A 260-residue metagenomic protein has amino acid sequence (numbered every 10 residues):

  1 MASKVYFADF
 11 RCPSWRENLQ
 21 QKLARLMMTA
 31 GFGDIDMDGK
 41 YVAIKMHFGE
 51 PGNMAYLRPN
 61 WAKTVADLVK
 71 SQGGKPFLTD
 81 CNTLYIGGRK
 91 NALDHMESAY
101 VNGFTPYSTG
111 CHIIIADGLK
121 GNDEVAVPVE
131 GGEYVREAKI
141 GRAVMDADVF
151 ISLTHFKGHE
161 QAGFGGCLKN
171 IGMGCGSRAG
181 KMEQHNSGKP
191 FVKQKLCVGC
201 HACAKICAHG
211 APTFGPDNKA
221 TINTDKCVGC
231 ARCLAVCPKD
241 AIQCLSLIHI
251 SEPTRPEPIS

Functional and structural regions predicted by a protein language model:
M1-G33: N-terminal basic/disordered segments at the start of proteins
S3, F7-S14, E50-R58, V228 (+1 more regions): Metallocofactor- and cofactor-centric catalytic cores in central/energy metabolism, strongly enriched
C12, S177-A235, A241-S251: Ferredoxin-like iron-sulfur electron-transfer modules
D34-K45: N-terminal glycine-rich anion-binding loops that anchor highly charged ligand groups
A55-Q72: Histidine-anchored nucleotide/phosphate-binding helix
G74-F77: Residues at the starts of beta-strands that form the adenosine-phosphate
Y85-G165: An acidic, phosphate/nucleotide-engaging active-site surface
I248-S260: Single conserved hydrophobic/aromatic residue that forms the stacking wall/gate of nucleotide- or nucleobase-binding
